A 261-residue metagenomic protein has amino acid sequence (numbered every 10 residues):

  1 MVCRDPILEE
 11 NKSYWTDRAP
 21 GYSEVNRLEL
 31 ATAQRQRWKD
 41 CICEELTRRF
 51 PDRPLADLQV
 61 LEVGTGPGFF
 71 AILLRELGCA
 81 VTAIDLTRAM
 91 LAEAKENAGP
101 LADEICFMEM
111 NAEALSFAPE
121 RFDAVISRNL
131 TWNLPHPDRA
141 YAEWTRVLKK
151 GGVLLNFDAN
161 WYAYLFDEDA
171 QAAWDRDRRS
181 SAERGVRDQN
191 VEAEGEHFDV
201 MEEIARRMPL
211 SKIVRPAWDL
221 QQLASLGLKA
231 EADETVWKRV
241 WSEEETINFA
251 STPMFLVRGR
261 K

Functional and structural regions predicted by a protein language model:
M1-L55, F70-L73, F198, E202: Conserved class I S-adenosyl-L-methionine
L61-A114: Class I SAM-dependent methyltransferase SAM/SAH-binding core
E113-A124: A short acidic, Gly/Pro-enriched loop at the edge of an enzyme's catalytic core that lines a small-molecule cofactor
A124-P137: A short SAM/SAH-binding and catalytic strip from SAM-dependent methyltransferases
D138-K150: A short glycine-rich, Lys/Arg-flanked "PGG" loop and its adjoining helix->strand segment in the class I
V153-E192: Conserved class I S-adenosyl-L-methionine
P209-G227, A232-D233: Short alpha-helix
E243-K261: Core SAM-dependent methyltransferase catalytic element
